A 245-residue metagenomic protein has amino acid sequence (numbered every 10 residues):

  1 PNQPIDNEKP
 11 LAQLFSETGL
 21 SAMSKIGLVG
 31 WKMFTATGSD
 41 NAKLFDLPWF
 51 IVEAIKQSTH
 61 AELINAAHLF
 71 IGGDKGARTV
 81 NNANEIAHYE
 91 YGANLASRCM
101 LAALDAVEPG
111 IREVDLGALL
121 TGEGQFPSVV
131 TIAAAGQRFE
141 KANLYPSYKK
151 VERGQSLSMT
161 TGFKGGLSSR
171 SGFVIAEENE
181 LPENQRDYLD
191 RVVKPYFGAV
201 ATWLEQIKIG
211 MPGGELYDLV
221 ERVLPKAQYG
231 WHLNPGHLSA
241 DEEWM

Functional and structural regions predicted by a protein language model:
P1-M245: Active-site neighborhoods and metal-handling regions in enzymes and metal-associated proteins
